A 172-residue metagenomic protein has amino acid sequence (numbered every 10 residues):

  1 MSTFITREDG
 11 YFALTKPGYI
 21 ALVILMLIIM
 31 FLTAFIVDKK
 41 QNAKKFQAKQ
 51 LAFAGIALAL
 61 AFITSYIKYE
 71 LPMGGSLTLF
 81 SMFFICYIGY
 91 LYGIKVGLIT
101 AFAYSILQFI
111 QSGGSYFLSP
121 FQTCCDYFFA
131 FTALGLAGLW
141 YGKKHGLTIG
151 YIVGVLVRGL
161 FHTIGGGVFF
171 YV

Functional and structural regions predicted by a protein language model:
M1-V172: Loop-helix junctions at membrane interfaces
